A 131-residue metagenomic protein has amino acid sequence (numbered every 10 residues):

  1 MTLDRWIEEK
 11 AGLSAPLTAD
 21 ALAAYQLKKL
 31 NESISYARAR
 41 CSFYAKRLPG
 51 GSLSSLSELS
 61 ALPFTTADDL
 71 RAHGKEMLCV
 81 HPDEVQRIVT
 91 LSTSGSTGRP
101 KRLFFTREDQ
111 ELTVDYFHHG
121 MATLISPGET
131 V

Functional and structural regions predicted by a protein language model:
M1-S92, G98-P127: Nucleotide 5′-phosphate-binding alpha/beta core
